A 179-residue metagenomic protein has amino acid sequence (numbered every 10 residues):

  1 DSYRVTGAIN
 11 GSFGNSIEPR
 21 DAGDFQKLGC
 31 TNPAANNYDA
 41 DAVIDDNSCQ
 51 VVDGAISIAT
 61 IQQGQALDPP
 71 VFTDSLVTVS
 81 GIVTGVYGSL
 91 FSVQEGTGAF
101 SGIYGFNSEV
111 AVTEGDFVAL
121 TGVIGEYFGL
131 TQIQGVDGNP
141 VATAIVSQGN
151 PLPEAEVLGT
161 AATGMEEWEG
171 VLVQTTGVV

Functional and structural regions predicted by a protein language model:
D1-L28, V51-V179: OB-fold nucleic-acid-binding modules
Q26-G54: Primarily marks secretory-pathway-exposed extracellular/lumenal segments that are disulfide- and glycosylation-prone
